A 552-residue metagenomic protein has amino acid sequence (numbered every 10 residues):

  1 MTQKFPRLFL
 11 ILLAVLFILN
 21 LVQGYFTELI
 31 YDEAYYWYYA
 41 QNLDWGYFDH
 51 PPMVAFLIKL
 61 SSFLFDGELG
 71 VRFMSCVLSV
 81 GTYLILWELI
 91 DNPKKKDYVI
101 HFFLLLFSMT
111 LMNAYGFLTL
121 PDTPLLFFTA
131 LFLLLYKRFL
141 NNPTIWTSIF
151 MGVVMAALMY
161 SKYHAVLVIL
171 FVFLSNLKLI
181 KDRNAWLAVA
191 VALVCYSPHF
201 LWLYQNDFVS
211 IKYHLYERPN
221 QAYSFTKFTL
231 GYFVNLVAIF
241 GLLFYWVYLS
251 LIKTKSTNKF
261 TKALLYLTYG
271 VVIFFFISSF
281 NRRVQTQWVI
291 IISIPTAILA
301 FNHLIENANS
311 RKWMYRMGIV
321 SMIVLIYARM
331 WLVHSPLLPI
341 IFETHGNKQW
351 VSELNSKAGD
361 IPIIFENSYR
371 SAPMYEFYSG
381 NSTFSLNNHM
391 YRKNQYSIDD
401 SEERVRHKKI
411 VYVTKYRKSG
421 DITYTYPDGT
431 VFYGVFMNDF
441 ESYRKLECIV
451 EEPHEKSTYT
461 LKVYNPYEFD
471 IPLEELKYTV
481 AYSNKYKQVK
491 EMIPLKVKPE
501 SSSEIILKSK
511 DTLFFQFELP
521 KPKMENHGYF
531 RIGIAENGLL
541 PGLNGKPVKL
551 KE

Functional and structural regions predicted by a protein language model:
G24-Y36, W45-L57, F65-L69, N206-V209 (+1 more regions): Extracytoplasmic catalytic/substrate-binding loops of multi-pass membrane glycan-assembly enzymes
N42, L135, W146-K162, L174 (+2 more regions): Membrane-interface alpha helices of multi-pass inner-membrane proteins
F73-K95, S108, L131: Transmembrane-helix motifs of polytopic, lipid-linked glycan transferases
N92-K96, F132-T147: Membrane-interface transmembrane helices that cradle and orient dolichyl/undecaprenyl
F102-T110, M155: Short helix- or helix-capping micro-motifs that position conserved polar/aromatic residues at function-defining sites
A114-L125: Short acidic/glycine- and proline-prone juxtamembrane loop motifs at membrane-interface regions of multi-pass membrane
A157, L167-T261, F276: Transmembrane-lumen/periplasm boundary regions of multi-pass, lipid-linked membrane glycan transferases
R311-D360, S368-H389, Y412-Y416: Membrane-proximal, lumen/periplasm-facing interface regions of secretory-pathway glyco- and lipid-modifying enzymes
